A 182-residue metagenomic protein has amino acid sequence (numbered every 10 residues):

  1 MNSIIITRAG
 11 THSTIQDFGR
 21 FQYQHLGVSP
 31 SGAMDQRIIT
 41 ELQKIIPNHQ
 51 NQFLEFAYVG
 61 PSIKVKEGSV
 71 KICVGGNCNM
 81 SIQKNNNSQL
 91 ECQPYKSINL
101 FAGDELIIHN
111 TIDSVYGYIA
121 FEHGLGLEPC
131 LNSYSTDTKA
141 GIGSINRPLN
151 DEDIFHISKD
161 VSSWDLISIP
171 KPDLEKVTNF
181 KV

Functional and structural regions predicted by a protein language model:
M1-V182: Conserved "landmark" site that anchors the functional core of diverse proteins
